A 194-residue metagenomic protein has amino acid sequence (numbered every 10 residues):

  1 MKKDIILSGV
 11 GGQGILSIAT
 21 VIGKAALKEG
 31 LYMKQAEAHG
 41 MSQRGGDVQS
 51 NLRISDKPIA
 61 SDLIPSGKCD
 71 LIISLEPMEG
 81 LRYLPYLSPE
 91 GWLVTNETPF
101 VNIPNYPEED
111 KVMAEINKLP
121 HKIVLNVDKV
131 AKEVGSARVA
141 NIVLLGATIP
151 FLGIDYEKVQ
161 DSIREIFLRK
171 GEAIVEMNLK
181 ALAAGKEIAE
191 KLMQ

Functional and structural regions predicted by a protein language model:
M1-Q194: Active-site cofactor/cluster-binding pocket
